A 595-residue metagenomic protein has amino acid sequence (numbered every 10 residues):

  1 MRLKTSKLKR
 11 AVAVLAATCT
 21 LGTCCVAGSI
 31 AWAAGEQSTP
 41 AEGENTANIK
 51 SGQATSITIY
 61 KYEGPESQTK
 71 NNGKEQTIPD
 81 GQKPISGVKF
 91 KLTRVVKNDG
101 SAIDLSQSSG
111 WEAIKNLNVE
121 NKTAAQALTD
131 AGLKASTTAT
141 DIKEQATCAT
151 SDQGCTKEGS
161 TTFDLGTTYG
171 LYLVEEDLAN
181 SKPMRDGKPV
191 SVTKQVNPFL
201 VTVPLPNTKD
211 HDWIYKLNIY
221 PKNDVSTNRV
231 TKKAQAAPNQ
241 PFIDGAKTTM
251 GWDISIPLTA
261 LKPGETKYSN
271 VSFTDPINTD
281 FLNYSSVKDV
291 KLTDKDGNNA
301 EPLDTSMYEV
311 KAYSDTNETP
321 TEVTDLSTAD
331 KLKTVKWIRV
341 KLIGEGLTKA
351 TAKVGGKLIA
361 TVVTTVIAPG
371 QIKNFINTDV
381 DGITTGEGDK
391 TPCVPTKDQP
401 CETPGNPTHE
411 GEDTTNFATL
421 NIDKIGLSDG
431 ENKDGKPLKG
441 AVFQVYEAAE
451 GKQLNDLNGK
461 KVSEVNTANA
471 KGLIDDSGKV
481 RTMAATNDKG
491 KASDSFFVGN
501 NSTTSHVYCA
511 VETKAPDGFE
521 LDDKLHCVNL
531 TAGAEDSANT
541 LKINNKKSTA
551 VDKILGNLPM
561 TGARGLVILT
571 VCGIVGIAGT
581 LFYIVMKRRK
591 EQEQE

Functional and structural regions predicted by a protein language model:
R2-E595: Solvent-exposed loop/turn and edge beta-strand elements of beta-rich ligand-binding domains
